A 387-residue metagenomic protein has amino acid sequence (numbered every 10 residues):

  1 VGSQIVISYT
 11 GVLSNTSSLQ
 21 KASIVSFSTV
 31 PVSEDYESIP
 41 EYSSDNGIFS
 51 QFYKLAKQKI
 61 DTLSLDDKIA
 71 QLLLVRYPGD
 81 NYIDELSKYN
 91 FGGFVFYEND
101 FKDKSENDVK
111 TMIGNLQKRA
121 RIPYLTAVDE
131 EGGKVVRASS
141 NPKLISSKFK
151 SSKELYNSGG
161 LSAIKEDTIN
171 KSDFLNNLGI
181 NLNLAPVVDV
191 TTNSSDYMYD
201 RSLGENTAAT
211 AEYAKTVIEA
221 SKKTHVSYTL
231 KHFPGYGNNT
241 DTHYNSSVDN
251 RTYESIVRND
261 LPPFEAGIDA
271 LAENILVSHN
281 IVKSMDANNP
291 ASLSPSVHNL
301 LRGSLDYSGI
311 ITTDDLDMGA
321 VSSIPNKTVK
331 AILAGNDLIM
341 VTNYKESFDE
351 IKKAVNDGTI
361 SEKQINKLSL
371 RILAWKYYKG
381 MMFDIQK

Functional and structural regions predicted by a protein language model:
S3-I39: Short, flexible, surface-exposed loop segments at domain boundaries
E34-T126, E130-S140: N-terminal hydrophobic targeting/anchoring segments and the immediately downstream early-domain regions of hydrolases
Y36-D84, S304, I324-K387: Preference for extracellular/luminal or secreted protein segments
S64, S105-G114, V135, E212-K353 (+2 more regions): Second-shell residues forming the walls of enzyme active-site clefts
I69-Y77, G92-F96, Y124-E130, L182-P186 (+5 more regions): Hydrophobic faces of well-ordered beta-strands that scaffold small-molecule active sites in alpha/beta enzyme cores
L86-D103, L184, N193-D196, I268-N288: Short acidic, glycine-rich surface-loop motifs adjacent to enzyme active sites
E98-K102, I145-A163, S195-Y213, T242-R258 (+2 more regions): Glycine-rich tight-turn/loop motif centered on a GG-T
Q117-S147, D167-V188, T210-G235: Glycine-rich, aromatic-flanked loop segments that form ligand/cofactor-binding clefts across common enzyme folds
